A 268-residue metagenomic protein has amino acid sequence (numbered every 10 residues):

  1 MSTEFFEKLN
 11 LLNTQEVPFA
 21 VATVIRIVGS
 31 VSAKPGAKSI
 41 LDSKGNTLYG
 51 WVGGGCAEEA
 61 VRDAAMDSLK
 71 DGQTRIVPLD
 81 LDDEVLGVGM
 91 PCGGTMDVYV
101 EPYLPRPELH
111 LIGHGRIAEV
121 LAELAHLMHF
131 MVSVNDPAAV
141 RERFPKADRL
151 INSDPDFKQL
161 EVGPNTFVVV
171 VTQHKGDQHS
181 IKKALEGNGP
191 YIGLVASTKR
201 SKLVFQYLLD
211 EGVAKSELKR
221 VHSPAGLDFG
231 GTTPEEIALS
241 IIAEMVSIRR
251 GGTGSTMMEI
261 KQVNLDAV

Functional and structural regions predicted by a protein language model:
M1-L150, K158, G163-F167, R200 (+3 more regions): Segments forming oxygen-rich coordination pockets for charged ligands
I27, Q173-G176, S197-R200: Short glycine-rich anion-binding loops that position phosphate/pyrophosphate groups of nucleotides and phosphorylated
I112, V170-V171, L194-V195, P224: Thr-Gly-centered strand-to-loop micro-motif
H114-G115, Q173, G230: Glycine-rich Rossmann-fold phosphate-binding loop(s) that bind the pyrophosphate of adenine dinucleotide cofactors
A122, I181-K182: Generic hydrophobic/aromatic pocket-lining and core-packing "Φ" positions
F167, K183-Y207: ADP-ribose/adenylate-binding Rossmann-like module
S197, S216-S247: Active-site capping/gating segments
V204-A214, K219: C-terminal substrate-binding/active-site "lid" region of AdoMet-derived donor-dependent transferases
